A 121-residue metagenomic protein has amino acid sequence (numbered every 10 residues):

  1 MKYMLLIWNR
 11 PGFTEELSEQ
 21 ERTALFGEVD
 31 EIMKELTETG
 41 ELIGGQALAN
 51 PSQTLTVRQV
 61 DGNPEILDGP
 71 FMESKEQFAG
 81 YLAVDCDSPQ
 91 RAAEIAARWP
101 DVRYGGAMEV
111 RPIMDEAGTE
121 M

Functional and structural regions predicted by a protein language model:
M1-M121: Conserved, structured core segments of small domains
